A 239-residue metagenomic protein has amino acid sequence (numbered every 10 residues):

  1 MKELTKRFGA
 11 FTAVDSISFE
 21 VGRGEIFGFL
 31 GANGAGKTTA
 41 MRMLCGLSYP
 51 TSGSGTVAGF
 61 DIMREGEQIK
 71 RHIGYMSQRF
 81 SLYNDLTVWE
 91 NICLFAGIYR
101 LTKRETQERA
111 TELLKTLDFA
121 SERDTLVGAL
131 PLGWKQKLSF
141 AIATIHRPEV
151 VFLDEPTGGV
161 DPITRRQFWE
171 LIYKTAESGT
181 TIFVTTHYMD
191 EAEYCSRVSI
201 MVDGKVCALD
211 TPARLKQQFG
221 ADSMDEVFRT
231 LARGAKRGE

Functional and structural regions predicted by a protein language model:
G53-R64, Q68-I69: Conserved ABC transporter NBD signature motif
C93, G97, R104-E122: Conserved ABC ATPase "signature" region
F140: Hydrophobic anchor residue at the start of the ABC signature
V151-E155: Catalytic Walker B motif of ABC-type/P-loop ATPase nucleotide-binding domains
L209-D210: ABC ATPase "signature
